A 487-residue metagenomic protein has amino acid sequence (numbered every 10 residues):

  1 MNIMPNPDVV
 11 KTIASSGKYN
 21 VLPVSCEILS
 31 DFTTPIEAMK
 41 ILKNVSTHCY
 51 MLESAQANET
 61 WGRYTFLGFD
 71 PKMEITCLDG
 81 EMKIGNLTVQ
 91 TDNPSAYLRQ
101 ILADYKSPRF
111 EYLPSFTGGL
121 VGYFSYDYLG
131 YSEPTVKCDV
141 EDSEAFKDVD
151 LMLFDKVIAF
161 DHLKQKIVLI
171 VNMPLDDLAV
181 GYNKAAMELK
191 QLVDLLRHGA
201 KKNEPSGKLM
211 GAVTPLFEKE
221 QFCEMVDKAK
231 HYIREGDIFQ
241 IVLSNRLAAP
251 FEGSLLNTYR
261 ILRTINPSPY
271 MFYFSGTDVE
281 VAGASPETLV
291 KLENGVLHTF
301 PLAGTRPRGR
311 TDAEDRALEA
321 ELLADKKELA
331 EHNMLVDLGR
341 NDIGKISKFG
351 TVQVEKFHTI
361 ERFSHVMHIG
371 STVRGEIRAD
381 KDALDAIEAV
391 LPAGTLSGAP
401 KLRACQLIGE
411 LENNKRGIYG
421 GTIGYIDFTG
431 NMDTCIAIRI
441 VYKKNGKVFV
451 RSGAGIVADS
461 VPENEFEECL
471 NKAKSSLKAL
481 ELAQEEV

Functional and structural regions predicted by a protein language model:
M1-V487: Extended alpha-helical targeting/anchoring segments, especially N-terminal organellar/secretory targeting helices
